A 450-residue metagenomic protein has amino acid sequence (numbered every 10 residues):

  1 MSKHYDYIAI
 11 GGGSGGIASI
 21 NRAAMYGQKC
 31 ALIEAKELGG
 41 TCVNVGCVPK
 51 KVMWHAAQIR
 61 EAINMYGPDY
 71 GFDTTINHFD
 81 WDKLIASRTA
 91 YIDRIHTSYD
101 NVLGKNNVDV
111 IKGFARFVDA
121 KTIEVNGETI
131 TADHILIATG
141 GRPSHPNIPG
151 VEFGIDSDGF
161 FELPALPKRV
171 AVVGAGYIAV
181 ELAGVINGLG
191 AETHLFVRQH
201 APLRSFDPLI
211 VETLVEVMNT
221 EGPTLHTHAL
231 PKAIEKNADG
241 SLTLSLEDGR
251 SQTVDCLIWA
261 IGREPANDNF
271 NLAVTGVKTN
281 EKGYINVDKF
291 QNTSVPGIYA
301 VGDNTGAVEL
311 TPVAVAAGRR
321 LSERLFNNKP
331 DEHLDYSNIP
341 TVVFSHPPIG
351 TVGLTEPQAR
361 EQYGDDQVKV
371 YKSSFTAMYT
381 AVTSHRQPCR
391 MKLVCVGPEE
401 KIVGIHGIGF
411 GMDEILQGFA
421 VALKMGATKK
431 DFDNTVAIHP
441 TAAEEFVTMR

Functional and structural regions predicted by a protein language model:
S2-Y5, G12, N21-Q28, I33-L166 (+7 more regions): Glycine-rich flavin
D6-I8, A31, A171, Y299: Conserved beta-strand elements of the Class I
I8-K36, T41, V48, V52-A62 (+2 more regions): Flexible, glycine-rich terminal cap/loop adjacent to redox cofactors in electron-transfer oxidoreductases
G16, G176-A179, A314: Catalytic nucleophile loop
A18, H145-P146, V180-E181, L203 (+6 more regions): Glycine/Thr-rich phosphate-binding loops of Rossmann-like dinucleotide-binding domains
C47, T139-E192, F196-R198, T224-L225 (+3 more regions): Glycine-rich dinucleotide-binding loop and its adjacent helix/turn
D109-K112, R116-E124, I130, L189-K289 (+2 more regions): A Rossmann-like FAD-binding core segment of flavoenzymes
E152-K168, S251-N328: FAD-site-proximal beta/loop scaffold in flavoenzymes
